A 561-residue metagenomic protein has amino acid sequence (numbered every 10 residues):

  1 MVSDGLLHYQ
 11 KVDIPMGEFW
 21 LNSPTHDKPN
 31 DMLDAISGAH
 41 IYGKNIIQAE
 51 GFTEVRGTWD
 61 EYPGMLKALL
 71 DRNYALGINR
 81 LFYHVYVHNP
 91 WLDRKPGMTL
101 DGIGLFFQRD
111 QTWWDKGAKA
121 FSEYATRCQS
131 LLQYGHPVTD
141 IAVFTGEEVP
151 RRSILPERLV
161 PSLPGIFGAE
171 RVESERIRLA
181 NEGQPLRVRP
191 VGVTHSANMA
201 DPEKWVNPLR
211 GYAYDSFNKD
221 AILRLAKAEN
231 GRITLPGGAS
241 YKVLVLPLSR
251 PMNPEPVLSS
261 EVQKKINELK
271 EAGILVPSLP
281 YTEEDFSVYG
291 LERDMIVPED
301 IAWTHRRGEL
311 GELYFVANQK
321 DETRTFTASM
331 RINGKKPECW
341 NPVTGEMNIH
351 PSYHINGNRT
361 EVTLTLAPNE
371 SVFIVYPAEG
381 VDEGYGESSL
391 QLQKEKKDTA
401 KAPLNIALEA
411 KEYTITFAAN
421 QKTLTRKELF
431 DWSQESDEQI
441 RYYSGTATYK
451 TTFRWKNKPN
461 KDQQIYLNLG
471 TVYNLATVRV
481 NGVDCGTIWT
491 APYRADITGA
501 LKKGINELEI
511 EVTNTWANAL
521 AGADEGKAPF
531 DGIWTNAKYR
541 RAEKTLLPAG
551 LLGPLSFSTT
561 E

Functional and structural regions predicted by a protein language model:
M1-T446, R454-N460, I497, S558: Carbohydrate-binding surfaces of carbohydrate-active enzymes
S329, F453, P459-N481, L508-V512: Aromatic-lined ligand-binding clefts that engage carbohydrates, nucleic acids, or primary amines
L366, V478-V480, L501-K502: Short, well-ordered loop/turn sites that connect or cap secondary structure elements
V372, I465, K503-D524: Short, well-structured beta-strand segments enriched in hydrophobic/aromatic residues within extracellular or lumenal
G380-E409, N514-F557: Glycine/proline-rich low-complexity spacer/linker segments in large multi-domain proteins
E435, T471, I488, K502 (+3 more regions): Beta-strand/loop-rich accessory regions of lumenal/periplasmic or secreted enzymes, predominantly carbohydrate-active
W489-Y493: A beta-strand/beta-hairpin structural motif
